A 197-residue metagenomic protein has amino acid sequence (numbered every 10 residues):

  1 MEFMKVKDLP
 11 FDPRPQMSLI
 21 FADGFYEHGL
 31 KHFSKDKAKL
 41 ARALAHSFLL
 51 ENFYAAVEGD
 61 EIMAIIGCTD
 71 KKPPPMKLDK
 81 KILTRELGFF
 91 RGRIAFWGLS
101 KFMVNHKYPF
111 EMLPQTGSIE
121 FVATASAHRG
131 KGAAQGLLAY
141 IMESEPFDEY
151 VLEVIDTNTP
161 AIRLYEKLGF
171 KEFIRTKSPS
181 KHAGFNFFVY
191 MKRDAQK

Functional and structural regions predicted by a protein language model:
E2-L19, L30, D70: A short beta-loop-alpha structural element at the N-terminal edge of CoA-dependent acyl/N-acetyltransferase catalytic
H32-F53, E58, G67, K107-Y108: Active-site rim helix/loop that mediates acceptor-substrate recognition in acyltransferases
A55, E61-D70, H106, S118-A123: Conserved beta-strand in the GNAT
K72-G117: Conserved acyl-donor/pantetheine-binding loop and adjacent beta-alpha core of acyl/acetyltransferases and related
R85-E86, F90-R93, E120-R129, I155: A short, internal acetyl-CoA/4′-phosphopantetheine-binding micro-motif in the GNAT/acyltransferase core
M103-P114, G136-Y150: Conserved acyl-CoA
T124, G130-E143, R163-K167: Conserved acetyl-CoA-binding loop-helix of GNAT-fold acetyltransferases
D148-I162, L168, R175-K197: C-terminal "cap" of GNAT-fold acetyltransferases
